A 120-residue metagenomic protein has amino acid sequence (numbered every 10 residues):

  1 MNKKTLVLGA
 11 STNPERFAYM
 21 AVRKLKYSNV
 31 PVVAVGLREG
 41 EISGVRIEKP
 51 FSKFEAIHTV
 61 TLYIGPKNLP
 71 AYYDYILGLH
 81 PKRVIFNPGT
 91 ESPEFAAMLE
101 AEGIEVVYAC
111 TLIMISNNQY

Functional and structural regions predicted by a protein language model:
K4-L6: Conserved beta-strand elements of the Class I
L8-S11, V35: Short hydrophobic segments within beta-strands
E15, V22-S43: NAD(P)-binding Rossmann-fold cofactor-contacting core
V45-E55: Short acidic low-complexity segments
I57-P93: Mid-chain, well-packed structural core segment of small domains
P88-I115: Rossmann-fold NAD(P)-binding glycine/threonine-rich loop
N117-Y120: A charged, well-structured terminal subsegment
